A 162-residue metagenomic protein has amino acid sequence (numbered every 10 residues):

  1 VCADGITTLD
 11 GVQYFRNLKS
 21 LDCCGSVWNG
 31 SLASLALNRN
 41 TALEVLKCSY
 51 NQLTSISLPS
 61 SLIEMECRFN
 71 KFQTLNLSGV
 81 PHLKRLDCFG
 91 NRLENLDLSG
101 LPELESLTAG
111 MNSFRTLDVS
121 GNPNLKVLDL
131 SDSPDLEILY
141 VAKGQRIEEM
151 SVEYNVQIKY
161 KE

Functional and structural regions predicted by a protein language model:
V1, L21-C24, E44-C48, M65-C67 (+6 more regions): Conserved hydrophobic beta-strand positions in leucine-rich repeat
V1-V45: LRR N-terminal entry segment and analogous cap-like coil->beta motifs
L9-V12, L32-L37, I56-L58, L75-L77 (+4 more regions): Canonical leucine-rich repeat
G11-N17, R39, S49, L58-S61 (+6 more regions): C-terminal capping segment of individual leucine-rich repeats
Q73, V80, K84-N95, S99-M111: Eukaryotic tandem repeat interaction scaffolds
S120-E162: Leucine-rich solenoid repeat scaffolds
